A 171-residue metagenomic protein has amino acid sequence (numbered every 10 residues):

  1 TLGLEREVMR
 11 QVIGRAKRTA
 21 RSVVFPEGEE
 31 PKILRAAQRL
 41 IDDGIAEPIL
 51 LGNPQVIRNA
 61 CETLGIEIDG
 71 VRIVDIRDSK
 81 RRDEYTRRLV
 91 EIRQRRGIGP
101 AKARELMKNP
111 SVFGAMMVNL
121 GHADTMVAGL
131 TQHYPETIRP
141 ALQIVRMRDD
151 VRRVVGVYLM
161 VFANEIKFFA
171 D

Functional and structural regions predicted by a protein language model:
T1-D171: Anion-binding alpha/beta catalytic cores of soluble intermediary-metabolism enzymes, centered on
